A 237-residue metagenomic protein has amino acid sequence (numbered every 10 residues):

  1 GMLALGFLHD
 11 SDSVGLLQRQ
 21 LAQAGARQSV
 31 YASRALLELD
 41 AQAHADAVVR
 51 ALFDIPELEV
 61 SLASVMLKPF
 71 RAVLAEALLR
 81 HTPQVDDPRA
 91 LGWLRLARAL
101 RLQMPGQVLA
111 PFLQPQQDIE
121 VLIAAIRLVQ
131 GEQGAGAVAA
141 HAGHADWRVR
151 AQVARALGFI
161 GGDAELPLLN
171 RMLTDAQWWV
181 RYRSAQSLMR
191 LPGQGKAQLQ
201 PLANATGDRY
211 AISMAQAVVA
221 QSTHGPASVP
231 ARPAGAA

Functional and structural regions predicted by a protein language model:
M2-D12, A26-S33: Membrane-embedded segments
L3, R34, S61-V65, R95 (+4 more regions): Residue-level signature of alpha-solenoid helical repeat scaffolds
L5, Y182-M189, Q194-P201: Extended alpha-helical scaffolding segments
G6, L37, L67-K68, R98 (+4 more regions): Structural signature of alpha-helical solenoid repeat scaffolds
D10-A22, A41-L52, A72-P83, L102-P115 (+4 more regions): Amphipathic alpha-helical scaffolding segments comprising HEAT/armadillo-like alpha-solenoid repeats
A24-A26, I55-E59, V85-D86, Q116-D118 (+3 more regions): Short inter-helical turns and helix N-cap capping residues of alpha-solenoid HEAT/ARM repeat scaffolds
S29, E59-A63, A90, L122 (+3 more regions): Residue-level detector of extended alpha-helical repeat arrays and alpha-solenoid scaffolds
A51-P105, I123-A124: Alpha-solenoid helical repeat scaffolds
